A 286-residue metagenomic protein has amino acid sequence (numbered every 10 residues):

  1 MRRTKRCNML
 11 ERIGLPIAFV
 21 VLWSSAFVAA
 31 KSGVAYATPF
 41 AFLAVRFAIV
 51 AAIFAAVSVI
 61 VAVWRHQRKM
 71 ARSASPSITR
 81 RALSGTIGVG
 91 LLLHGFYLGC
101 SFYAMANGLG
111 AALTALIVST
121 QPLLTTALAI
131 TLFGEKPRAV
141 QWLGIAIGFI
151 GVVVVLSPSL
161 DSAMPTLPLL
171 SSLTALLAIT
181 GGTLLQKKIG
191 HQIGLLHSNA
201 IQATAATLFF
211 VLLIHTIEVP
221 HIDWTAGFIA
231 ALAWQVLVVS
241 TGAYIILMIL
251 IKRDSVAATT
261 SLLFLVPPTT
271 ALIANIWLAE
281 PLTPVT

Functional and structural regions predicted by a protein language model:
R2-K5, M9, F47, A55 (+5 more regions): C-terminal-most transmembrane helix of multi-pass membrane proteins
R2-R46, D161-K188, L208, A231: Glycine-/small-residue-enriched transmembrane alpha-helix faces in small-molecule transporters and effluxers
L22, A26-F27, S58-V118, V154 (+1 more regions): Specific transmembrane alpha-helical segments of multi-pass solute transporters/efflux pumps, especially DMT/EamA
S24, A48-A52, F149, T180 (+2 more regions): Small-residue-rich packing faces within the transmembrane alpha-helices of Major Facilitator Superfamily
V28, F54, T125-A127, T131 (+3 more regions): Transmembrane alpha-helical segments that form core, pore/gating elements of small-molecule transporters/exporters
A41-A52, L93, L98, F102-K136 (+2 more regions): Specific alpha-helical transmembrane segments that line the substrate/conduction pathway and gating interfaces
V45, L113-T120, L185-L208, L237-I276: Helix-helix packing/entry segments at the starts of transmembrane helices
F54, L128, P137-P158, L176-I179 (+4 more regions): Hydrophobic transmembrane alpha-helices of multi-pass small-molecule transport proteins
